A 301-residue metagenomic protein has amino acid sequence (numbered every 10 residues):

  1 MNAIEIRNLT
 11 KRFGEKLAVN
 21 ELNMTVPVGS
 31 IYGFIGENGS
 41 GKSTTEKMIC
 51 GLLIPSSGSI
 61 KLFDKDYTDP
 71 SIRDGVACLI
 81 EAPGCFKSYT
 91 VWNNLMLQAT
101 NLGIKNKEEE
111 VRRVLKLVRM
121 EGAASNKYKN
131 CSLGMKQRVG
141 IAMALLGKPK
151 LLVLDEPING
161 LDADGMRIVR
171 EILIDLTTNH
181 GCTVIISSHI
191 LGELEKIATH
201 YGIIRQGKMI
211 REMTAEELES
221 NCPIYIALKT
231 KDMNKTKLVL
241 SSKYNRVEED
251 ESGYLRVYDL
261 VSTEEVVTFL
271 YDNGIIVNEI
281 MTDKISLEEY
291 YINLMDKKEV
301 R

Functional and structural regions predicted by a protein language model:
M1-T10, K297-R301: ABC-family P-loop ATPase nucleotide-binding domain
I4, K11-I186, L191-R205, M209-R211: ABC transporter nucleotide-binding domains
V28, V91, A215, K284-L287: Structural motif detector for alpha-helix initiation sites
S71, E219, K237-L240: Short loop/helix-cap segments at secondary-structure boundaries that form the rim of catalytic
R73, L218-N221, E248-E249: Short, flexible turn/loop "capping" segments at secondary-structure junctions
K150, G181, A198, P223 (+2 more regions): Residue-level detector of structured alpha->beta connecting loops
K208-K229: Conserved beta-strand-loop-alpha-helix hinge in the C-terminal portion of ABC ATPase nucleotide-binding domains
I224-L294, R301: Short, charged/small-residue-rich alpha-helical element at the C-terminal edge of ABC transporter nucleotide-binding
